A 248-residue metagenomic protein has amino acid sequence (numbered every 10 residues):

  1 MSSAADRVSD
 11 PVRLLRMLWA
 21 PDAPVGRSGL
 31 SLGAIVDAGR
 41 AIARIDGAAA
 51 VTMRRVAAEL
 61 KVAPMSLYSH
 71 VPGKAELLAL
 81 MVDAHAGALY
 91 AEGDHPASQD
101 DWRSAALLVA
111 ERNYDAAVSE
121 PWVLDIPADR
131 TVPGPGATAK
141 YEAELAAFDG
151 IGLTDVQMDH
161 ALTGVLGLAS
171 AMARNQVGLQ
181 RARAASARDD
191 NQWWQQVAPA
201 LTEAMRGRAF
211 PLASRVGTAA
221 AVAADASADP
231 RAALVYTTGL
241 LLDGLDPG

Functional and structural regions predicted by a protein language model:
M1-G29, D94-S98, R208-A221: N-terminal intrinsically disordered/low-complexity leader segments
A34, A38, I42-A75: Helix-turn-helix
A34-A41, E76-E92, A105-L108, R112 (+1 more regions): Alpha-helical structural segments
M81-E92, N113-A116, E120, L124 (+3 more regions): A short secondary-structure junction motif
A91-A139, D155, L162-V165: Hydrophobic alpha-helical connector segments
K140-L166, M172-V197, L245-G248: Hydrophobic alpha-helical bundle segments that form small-molecule/ligand-binding pockets
G167-A184, E203-A226, D243-G248: Amphipathic C-terminal alpha-helical segment
D225-D243: C-terminal all-alpha effector/ligand-binding and dimerization domain of prokaryotic HTH-type transcriptional repressors
